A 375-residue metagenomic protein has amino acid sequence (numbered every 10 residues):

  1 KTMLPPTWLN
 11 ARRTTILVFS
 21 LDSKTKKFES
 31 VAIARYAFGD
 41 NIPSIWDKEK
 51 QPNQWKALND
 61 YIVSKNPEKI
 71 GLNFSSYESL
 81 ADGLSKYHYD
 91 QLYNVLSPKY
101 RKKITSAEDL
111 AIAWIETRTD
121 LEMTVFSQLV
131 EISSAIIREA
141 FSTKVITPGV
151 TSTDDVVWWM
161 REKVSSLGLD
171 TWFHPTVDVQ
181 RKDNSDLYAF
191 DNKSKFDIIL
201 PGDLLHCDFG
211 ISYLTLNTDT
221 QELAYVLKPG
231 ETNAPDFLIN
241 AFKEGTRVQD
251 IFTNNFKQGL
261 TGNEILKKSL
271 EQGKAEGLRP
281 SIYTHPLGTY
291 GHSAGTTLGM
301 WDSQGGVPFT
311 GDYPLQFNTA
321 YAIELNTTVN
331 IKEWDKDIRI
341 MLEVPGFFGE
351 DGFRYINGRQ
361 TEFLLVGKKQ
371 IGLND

Functional and structural regions predicted by a protein language model:
K1-D375: Active-site neighborhoods and metal-handling regions in enzymes and metal-associated proteins
